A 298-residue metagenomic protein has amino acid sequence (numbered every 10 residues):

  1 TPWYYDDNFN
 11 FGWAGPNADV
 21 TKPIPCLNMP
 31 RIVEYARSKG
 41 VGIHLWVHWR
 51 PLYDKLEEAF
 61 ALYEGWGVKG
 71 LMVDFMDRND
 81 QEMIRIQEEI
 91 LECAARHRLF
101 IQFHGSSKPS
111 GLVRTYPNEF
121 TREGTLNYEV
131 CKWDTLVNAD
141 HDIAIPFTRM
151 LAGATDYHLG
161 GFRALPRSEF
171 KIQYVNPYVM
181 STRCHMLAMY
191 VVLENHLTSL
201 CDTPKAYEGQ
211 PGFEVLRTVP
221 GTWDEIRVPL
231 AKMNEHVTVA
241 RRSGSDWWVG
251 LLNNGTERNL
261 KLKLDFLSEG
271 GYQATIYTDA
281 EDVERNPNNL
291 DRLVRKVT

Functional and structural regions predicted by a protein language model:
W3-Y178, T182: Aromatic- and carboxylate-enriched substrate-binding clefts and catalytic-loop regions of carbohydrate-active enzymes
F9-G12, P109, Y207-V215, V219 (+2 more regions): Active/binding-pocket-proximal capping segment
P25-C26, P229-N234: A general structural motif
D74, I276-V297: Solvent-exposed beta-strand/loop surfaces of large extracellular or lumenal domains
R167-H185, V191-L193, T198, R242-W247 (+1 more regions): Long hydrophobic segments that form regular secondary structure
C184-L230: Catalytic cores of secreted or luminal carbohydrate-active enzymes
I226-P229, T238-V239, W247, V294-V297: Beta-strand-rich interaction surfaces with strong enrichment in secreted/lumenal proteins
K232-Y272: Carbohydrate-binding surface patches
